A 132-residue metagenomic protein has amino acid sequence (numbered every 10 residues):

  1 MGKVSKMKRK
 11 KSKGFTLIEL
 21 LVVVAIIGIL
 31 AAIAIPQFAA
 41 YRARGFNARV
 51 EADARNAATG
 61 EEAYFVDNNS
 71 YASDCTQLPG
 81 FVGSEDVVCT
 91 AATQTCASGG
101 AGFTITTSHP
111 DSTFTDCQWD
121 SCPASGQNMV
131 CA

Functional and structural regions predicted by a protein language model:
M1-F15: N-terminal leader/signal peptides at the extreme start of proteins
F15, I33, S70: Conserved protein kinase catalytic-loop anchor
F15-L17, P36, T107, D111-T113: Glycine/proline-rich, flexible active-site/cofactor-binding loop segments that harbor closely spaced acidic
I18-Q37: Alpha-helical hydrophobic helix detector
V24, E51, A58: Conserved catalytic core of two-component sensor histidine kinases
A32, A40-A43, T59, A63-V66: Regular, well-ordered alpha-helical segments
Q37-A54: Aliphatic-rich helix starts adjacent to a transmembrane/signal segment
T59-A132: Periplasmic/extracellular, small/polar-rich flexible segments of pilin-like filament-forming proteins
